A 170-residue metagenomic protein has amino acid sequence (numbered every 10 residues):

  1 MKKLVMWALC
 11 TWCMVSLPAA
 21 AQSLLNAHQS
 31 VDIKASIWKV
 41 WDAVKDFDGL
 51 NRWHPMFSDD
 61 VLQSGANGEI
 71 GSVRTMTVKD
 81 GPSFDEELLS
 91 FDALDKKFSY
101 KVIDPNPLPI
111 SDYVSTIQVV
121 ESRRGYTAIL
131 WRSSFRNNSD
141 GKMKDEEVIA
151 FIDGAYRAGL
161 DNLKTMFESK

Functional and structural regions predicted by a protein language model:
M1-L4: Positively charged n-region of N-terminal signal peptides that target proteins for export
W7-S16: Bacterial N-terminal signal peptides
A19-S64: Hydrophobic ligand-binding cavity/cleft-lining segments
S23, P109-T116: Amphipathic hydrophobic-ligand
Q29-V31, F84-S90, V114-E121: Hydrophobic/aromatic beta-strand elements that line small-molecule binding cavities or substrate pockets in beta-rich
S36-I37, A43-D46, F84, V148 (+2 more regions): Stable alpha-helical elements in mature extracytoplasmic
R52, V61-P107, T165-K170: Glycine-rich portal/gate segments that line the openings of hydrophobic small-molecule binding cavities
A128, S134-K170: A conserved amphipathic terminal alpha-helix motif
